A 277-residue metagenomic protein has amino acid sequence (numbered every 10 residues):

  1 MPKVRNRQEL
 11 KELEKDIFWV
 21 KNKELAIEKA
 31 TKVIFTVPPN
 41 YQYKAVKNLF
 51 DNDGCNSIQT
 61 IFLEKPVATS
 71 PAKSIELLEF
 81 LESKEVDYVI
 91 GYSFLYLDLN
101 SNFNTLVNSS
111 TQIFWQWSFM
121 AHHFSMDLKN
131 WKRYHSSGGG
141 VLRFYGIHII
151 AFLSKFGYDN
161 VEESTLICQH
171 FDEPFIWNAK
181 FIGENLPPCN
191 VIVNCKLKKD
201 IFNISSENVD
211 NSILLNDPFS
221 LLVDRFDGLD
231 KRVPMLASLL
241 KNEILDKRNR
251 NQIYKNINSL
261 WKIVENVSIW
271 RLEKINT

Functional and structural regions predicted by a protein language model:
M1-L13: NAD(P)-binding Rossmann-fold cofactor-contacting core
L13-F80: Beta-loop-alpha module in the N-terminal Rossmann-like domain of NAD(P)-dependent dehydrogenases, especially those
K29-A30, N56-I58, E85, N108-F114 (+1 more regions): A general structural motif
K32-V37, D51-G54, E184, S238-T277: C-terminal helix-rich "cap/oligomerization" subdomain common to oxidoreductases
P38-Y41, V67-A68, F94-Y96, F171 (+1 more regions): Short beta->alpha connector loops
V67-L128: A contiguous active-site-proximal alpha/beta segment in oxidoreductase catalytic domains
L128-L197, K255: Rossmann-like dinucleotide-binding domain that binds NAD(P)(H)
Q169-P174, K180-N251: NAD(P)-dinucleotide binding in Rossmann-like oxidoreductases
